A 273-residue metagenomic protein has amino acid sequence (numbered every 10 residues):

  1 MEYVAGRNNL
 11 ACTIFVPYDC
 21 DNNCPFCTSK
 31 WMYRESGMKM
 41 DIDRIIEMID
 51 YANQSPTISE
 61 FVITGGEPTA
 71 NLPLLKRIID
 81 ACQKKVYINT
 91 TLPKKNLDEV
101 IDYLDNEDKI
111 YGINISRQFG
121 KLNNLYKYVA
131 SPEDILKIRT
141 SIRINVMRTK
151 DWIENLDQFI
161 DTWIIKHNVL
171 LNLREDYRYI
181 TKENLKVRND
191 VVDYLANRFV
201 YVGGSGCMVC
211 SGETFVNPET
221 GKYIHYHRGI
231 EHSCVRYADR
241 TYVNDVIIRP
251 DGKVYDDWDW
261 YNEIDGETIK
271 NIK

Functional and structural regions predicted by a protein language model:
M1-E47: Canonical Radical SAM [4Fe-4S] cluster-binding loop centered on the CxxxCxxC motif and its immediate flanking residues
A11, S29-I42, P56-N71, Q83-L97 (+3 more regions): Core AdoMet radical
N23, G65, D251-G252: Residue-level recognition of short loop/turn positions
S36, Q118-T241, V246, P250 (+2 more regions): Radical SAM enzyme [4Fe-4S]-AdoMet core and its adjacent flexible, acidic and glycine-rich loops/tails across
Y51-S55, I79-D80, I101-K109, A130-R139 (+1 more regions): Acidic (Asp/Glu)-rich catalytic clusters
P73-R77, N96-D105, L125-K127, E154-I160: Distinct, well-ordered alpha-helical segments
Y261-K273: A short, polar/charged loop-to-alpha-helix boundary motif
